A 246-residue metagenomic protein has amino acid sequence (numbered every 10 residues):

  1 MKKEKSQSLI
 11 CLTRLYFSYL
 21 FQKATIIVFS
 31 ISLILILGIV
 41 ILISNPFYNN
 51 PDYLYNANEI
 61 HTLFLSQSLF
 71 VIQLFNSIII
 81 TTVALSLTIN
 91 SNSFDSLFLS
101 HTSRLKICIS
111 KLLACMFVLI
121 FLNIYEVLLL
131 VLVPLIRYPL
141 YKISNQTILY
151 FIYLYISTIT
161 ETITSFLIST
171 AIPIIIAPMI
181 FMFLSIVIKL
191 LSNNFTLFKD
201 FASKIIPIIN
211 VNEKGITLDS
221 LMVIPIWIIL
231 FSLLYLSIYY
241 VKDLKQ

Functional and structural regions predicted by a protein language model:
M1-I31, T170: Aromatic- and glycine-rich beta-strand/loop motifs that create alpha-glucan
S6, I39-F64, P178-Q246: Terminal transmembrane helical anchor/hairpin motif
R14-F21, E59-S68, N90-S103, L167-F181: Hydrophobic alpha-helical transmembrane segments
Y19, A114, I186: Active-site micro-motifs of SAM-dependent methyltransferase domains
I26, S32-A84, I109-M179, E213-S220: Secretory targeting signals
V83-M116: Helix-loop-helix units of permease transmembrane domains in multi-pass membrane transporters, especially ABC
